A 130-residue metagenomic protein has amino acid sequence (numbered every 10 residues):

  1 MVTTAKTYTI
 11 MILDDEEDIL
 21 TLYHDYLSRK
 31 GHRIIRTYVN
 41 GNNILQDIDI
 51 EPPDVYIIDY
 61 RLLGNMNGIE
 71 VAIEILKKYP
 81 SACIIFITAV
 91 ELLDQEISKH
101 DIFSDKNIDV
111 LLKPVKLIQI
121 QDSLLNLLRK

Functional and structural regions predicted by a protein language model:
M1-T9, K116-K130: Non-catalytic signal-transmission and effector/linker regions of two-component phosphorelay proteins
E17-R36, I108: Two-component/phosphorelay signaling modules centered on CheY-like receiver
T37-V55: Acidic, metal-coordinating helix/loop segments flanking the phosphotransfer/catalytic sites of two-component signaling
N40, M66-V71: Acidic catalytic/metal-coordinating carboxylates
D49-E51, I75-A82: Conserved phosphotransfer cores of two-component systems
D59-R61: Active-site residues of response regulator receiver
E70, V90-V110, D122: Alpha4 helix (beta4-alpha4-beta5 surface) of REC/receiver domains from two-component response regulators
K113: A Lys-centered signature of the CheY-like receiver
